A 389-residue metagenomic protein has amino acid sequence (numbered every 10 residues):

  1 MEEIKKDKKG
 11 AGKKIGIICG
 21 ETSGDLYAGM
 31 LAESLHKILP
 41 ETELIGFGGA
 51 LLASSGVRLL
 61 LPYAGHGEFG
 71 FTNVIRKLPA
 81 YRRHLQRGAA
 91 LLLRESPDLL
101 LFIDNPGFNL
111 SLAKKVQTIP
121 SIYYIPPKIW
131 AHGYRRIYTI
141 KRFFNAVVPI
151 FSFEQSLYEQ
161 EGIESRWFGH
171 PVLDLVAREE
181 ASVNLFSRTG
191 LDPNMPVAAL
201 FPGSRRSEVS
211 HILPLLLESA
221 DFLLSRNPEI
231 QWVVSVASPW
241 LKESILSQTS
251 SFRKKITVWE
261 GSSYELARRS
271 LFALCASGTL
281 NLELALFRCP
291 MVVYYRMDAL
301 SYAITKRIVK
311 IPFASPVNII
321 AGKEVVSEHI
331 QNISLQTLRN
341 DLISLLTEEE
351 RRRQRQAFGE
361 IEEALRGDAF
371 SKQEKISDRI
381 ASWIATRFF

Functional and structural regions predicted by a protein language model:
M1-F389: Nucleotide-activated sugar donor-binding and catalytic core shared by glycosyltransferases and related lipid-linked
